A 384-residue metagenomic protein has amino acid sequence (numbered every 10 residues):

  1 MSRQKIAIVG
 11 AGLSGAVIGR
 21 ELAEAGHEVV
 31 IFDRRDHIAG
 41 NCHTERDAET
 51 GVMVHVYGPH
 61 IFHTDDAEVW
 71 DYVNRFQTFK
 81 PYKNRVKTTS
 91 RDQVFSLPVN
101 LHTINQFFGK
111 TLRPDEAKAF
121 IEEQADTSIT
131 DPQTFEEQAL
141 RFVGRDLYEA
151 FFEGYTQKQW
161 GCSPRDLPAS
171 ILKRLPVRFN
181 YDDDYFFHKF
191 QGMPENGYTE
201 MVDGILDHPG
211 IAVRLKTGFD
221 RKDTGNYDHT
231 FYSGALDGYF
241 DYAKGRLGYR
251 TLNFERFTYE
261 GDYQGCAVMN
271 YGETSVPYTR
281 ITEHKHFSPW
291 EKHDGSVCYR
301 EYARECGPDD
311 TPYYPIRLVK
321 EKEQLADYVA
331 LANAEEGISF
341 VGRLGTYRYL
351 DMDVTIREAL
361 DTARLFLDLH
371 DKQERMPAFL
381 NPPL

Functional and structural regions predicted by a protein language model:
Q4-I31: N-terminal Rossmann-like FAD-binding beta1-loop-alpha1 element of flavoenzymes
L13-S14, D36-I38, H102, Q157 (+5 more regions): Short, solvent-exposed loop/turn segments at secondary-structure junctions
R20, E24, T44, D207 (+2 more regions): Short, well-ordered alpha-helices that flank and scaffold nucleotide-derived cofactor binding pockets
A23-A48: Glycine-rich FAD pyrophosphate-binding loop
A25, T217-L331: Mid-domain catalytic core of redox enzymes that form a hydrophobic substrate pocket/lid adjacent to a catalytic redox
R46, E283-L384: Conserved flavin/dinucleotide-binding core of flavoenzymes
E49-A125: Dinucleotide-binding Rossmann-like beta1-alpha1 core, especially the glycine-rich loop that anchors the ADP
R91-S96, L101-H229, S233, F240: Active-site/ligand-binding neighborhood in enzyme catalytic cores
